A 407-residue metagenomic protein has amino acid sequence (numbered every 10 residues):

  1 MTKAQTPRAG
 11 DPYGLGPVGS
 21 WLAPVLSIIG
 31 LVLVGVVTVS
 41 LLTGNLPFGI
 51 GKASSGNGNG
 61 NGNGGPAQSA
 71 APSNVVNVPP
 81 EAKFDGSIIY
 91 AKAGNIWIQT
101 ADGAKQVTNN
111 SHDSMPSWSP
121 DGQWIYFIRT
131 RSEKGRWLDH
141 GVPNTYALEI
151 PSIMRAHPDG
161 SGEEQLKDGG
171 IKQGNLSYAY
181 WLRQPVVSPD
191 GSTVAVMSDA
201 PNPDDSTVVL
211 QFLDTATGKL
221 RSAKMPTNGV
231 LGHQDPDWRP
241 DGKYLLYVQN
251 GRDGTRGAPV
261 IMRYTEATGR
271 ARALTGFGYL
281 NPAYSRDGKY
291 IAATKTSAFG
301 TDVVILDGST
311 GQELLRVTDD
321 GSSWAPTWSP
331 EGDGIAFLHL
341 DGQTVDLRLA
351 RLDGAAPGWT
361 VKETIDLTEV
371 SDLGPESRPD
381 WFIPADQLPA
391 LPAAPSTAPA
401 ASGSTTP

Functional and structural regions predicted by a protein language model:
T2-P407: Sequence signature of WD/YWTD-type beta-propeller architectures
